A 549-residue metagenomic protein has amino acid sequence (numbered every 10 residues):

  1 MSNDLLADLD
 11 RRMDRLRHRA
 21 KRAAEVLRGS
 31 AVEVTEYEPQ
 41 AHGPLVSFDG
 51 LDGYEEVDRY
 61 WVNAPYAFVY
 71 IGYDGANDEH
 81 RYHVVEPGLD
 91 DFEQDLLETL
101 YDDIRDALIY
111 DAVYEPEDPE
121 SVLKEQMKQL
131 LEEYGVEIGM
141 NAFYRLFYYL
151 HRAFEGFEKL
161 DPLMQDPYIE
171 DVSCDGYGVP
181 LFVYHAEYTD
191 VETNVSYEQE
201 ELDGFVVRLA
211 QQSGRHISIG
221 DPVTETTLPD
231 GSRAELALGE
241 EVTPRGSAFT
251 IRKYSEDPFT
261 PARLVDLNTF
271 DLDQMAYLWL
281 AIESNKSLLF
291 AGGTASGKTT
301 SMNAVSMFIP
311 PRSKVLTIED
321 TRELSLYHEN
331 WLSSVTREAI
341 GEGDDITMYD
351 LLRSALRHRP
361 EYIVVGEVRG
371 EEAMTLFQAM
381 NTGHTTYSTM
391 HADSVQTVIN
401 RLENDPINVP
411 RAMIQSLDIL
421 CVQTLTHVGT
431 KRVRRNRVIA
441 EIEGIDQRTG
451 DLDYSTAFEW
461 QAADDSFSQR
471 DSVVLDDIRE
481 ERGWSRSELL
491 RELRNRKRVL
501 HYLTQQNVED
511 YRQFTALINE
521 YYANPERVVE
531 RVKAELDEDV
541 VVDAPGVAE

Functional and structural regions predicted by a protein language model:
M1-S213, E535-E549: N-terminal accessory targeting/assembly segments
E155-Q165, A210-E225, S313, I407-P410 (+1 more regions): Active-site phosphate-binding and catalytic loops of NTP-dependent enzymes
C174-S287: P-loop NTP-binding catalytic core
Y277, I282-A291, M302-H427: Switch/coupling sub-region of P-loop NTPases
A295: Walker A (P-loop) phosphate-binding loop of P-loop NTPases
K298: Conserved lysine of the Walker
I419-T504: Conserved P-loop NTPase
N495-E549: Terminal-proximal interaction/regulatory segments of ATP-powered molecular machines
